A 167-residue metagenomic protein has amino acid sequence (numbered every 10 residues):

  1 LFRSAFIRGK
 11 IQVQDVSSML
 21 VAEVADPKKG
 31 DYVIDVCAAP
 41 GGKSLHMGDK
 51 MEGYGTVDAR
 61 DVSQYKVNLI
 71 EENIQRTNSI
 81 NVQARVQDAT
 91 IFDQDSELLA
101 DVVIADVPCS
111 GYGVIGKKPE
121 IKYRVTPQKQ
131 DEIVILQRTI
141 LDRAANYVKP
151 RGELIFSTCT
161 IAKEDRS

Functional and structural regions predicted by a protein language model:
F2-S167: S-adenosylmethionine
